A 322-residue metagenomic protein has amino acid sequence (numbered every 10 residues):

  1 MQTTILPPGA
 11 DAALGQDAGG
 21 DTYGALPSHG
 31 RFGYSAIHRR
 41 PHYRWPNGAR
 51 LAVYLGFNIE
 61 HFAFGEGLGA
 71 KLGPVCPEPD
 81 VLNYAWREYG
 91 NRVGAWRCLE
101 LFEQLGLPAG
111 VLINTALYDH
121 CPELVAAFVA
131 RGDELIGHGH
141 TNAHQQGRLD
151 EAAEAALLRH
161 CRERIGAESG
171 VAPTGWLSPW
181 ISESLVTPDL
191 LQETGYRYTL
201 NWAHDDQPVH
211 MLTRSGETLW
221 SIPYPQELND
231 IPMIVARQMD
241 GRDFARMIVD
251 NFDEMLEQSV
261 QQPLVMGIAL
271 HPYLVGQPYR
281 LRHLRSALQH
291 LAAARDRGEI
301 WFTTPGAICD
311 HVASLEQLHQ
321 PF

Functional and structural regions predicted by a protein language model:
Q2-W220, A245-I268, L274-F322: Catalytic alpha-helical scaffold of carbohydrate-active enzymes acting on polysaccharides/glycoconjugates
P223-L256: A conserved mid-domain beta-alpha-beta active-site/ligand-binding segment of alpha/beta enzyme cores
